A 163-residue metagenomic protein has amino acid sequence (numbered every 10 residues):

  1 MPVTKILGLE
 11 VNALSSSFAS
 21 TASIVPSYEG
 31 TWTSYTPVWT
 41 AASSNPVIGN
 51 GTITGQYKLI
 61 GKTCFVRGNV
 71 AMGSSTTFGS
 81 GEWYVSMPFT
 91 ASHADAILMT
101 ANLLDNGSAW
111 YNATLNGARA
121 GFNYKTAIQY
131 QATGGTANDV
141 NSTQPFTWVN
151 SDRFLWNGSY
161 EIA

Functional and structural regions predicted by a protein language model:
M1-G49, S92-D95, L155-A163: Glycine-rich, low-complexity segments
L9-L14, A22, A94, A101 (+5 more regions): Intrinsic-disorder/low-complexity regions
A22-P26, N112-T114, P145: Intrinsically disordered, low-complexity boundary segments flanking structured domains
Y28-I60, N69-H93, T136-N150: Surface-exposed ligand/attachment interfaces on beta-rich extracellular proteins
N45, V70-Q131: Terminal beta-strand-rich extracellular "head" domains that mediate receptor/glycan or other ligand binding
G121-A163: Domain-scale recognition of soluble eukaryotic interaction modules
